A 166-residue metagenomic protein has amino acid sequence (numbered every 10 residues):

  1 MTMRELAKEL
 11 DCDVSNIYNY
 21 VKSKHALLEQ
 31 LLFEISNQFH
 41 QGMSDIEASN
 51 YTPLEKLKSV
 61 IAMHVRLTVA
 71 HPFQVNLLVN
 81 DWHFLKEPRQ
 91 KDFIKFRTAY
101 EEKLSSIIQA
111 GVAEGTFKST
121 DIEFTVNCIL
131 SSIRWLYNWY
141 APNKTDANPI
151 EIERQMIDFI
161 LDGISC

Functional and structural regions predicted by a protein language model:
M1-A26, Q30: Helix-turn-helix
E9, A26-A48, E55-R66, K95 (+3 more regions): Alpha-helical structural segments
N37-S44, P88-E114, E123-N127, N138 (+1 more regions): Amphipathic alpha-helical packing segments from all-alpha helical-bundle domains
I46, N50, V79-W82, Y140-K144: Secondary-structure edge/capping motif, primarily at the C-terminal ends of alpha-helices and the immediately following
E55-K58, I94-F96, V112-L130, A147-E151: All-alpha amphipathic helical-bundle segments outside canonical DNA-binding/catalytic cores that form hydrophobic
R66, A70, E102-E114, S131-S132 (+2 more regions): C-terminal peripheral helix-coil segments that are non-catalytic and often amphipathic
V69-P88, N138: Amphipathic alpha-helical segments used for helix-helix packing
